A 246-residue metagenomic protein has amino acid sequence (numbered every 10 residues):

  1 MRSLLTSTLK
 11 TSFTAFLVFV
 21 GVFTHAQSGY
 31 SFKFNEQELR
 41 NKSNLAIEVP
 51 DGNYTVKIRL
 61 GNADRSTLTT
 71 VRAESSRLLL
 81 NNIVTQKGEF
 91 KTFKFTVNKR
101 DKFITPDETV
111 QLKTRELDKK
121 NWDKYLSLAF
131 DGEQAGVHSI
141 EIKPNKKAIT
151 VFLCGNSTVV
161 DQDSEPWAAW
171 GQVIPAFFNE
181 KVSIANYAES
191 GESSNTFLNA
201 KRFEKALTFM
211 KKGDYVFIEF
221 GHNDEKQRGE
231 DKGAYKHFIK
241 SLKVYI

Functional and structural regions predicted by a protein language model:
M1-S28: Bacterial Sec-dependent N-terminal signal peptides
Q27-A46: Glycan-recognition and processing domains
G52-I58: A short tyrosine-centered beta-strand micro-motif
L60, D64-L80: Short, surface-exposed beta-strand/strand-loop-strand elements in extracellular ectodomains
D64, S157-D161, E189-T196, H222-Q227: Solvent-exposed loop/turn segments at secondary-structure junctions within structured extracellular/periplasmic domains
I83-K91: Short proline/glycine- and polar residue-rich coil/turn motifs
L128, G132-A188, F203-V216: Serine-esterase "nucleophile elbow" of acetyl-processing enzymes
K201-I246: Alpha-helical cap/lid subdomain in secreted, periplasmic, or secretory-pathway luminal O-acyl-processing enzymes
